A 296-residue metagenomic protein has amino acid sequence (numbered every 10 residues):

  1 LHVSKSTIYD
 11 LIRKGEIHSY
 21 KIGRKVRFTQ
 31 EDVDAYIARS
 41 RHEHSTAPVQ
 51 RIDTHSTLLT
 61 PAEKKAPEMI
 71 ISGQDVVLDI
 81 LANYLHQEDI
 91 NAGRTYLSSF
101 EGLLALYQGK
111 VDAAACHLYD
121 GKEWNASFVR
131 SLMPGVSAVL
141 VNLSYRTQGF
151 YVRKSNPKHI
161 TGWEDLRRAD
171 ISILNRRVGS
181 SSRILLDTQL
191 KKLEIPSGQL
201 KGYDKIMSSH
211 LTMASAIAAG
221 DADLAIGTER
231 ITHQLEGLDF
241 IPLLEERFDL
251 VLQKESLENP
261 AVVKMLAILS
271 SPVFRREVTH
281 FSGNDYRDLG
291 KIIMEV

Functional and structural regions predicted by a protein language model:
L1-E101, Q108-K110, L132-A138, K191 (+1 more regions): N-terminal hydrophobic or amphipathic helices and topogenic motifs
K64-Q74, E164-I184: Short loop->beta-strand "edge-of-pocket" segments that line small-molecule binding or catalytic clefts across diverse
I80-E88, E164, N175-V178, S182-Y203: Ligand-binding cleft/hinge of the Venus flytrap
N91-S98, P196-H210: Short beta-strand-to-loop elements that line the ligand-binding cleft of bilobed periplasmic-binding protein-like
G102-Q148, D239: Short beta-strand-centered segments that line the small-molecule binding cleft or hinge of alpha/beta clamshell
H117-S131, A214-L244: A ligand-binding cleft/hinge motif common to bilobed small-molecule-binding domains
L140-T147, L235-A267, Y286-E295: Periplasmic-binding protein-like
L143, V152-I173: Flexible hinge/capping segments at coil-to-helix
